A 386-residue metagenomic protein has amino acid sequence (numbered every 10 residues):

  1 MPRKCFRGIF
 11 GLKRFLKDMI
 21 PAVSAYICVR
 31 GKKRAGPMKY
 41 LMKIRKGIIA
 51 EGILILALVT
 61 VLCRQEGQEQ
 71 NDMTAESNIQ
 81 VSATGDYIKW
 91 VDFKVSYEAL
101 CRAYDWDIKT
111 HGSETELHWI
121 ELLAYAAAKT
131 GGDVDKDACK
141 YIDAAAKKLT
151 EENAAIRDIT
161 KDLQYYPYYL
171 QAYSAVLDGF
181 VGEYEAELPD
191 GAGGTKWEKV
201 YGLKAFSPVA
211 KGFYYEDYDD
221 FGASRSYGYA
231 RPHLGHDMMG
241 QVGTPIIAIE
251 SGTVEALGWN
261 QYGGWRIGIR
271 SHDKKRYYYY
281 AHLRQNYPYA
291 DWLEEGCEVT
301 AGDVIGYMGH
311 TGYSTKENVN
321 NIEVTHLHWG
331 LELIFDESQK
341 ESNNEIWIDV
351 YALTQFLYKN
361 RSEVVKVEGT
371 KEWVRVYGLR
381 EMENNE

Functional and structural regions predicted by a protein language model:
M1-L16, P21-S24, V29-R30: Intrinsically disordered, low-complexity segments enriched in serine/proline and basic residues
V23-Y26, R34-Y168: Cationic-aromatic interfacial patches
I156-W265, L357-E386: Surface-exposed, glycine-biased beta-strand/turn segments
D237-M239, I246-A248, G268, Y277-A281 (+2 more regions): Structural recognition of the beta-strand scaffold that forms the well-ordered cores of secreted hydrolase catalytic
P245-E255, A290-M308: Short, well-structured beta-strand-loop connectors
I249-W292, K316-V324: Zn2+-dependent peptidoglycan hydrolase active-site motif and core
R266-I269, V299-E317: Short hydrophobic beta/alpha edge segments that flank linear recognition/processing sites
V319-E386: Acidic, glycine-rich catalytic/binding loops that coordinate metals and/or anionic ligands
